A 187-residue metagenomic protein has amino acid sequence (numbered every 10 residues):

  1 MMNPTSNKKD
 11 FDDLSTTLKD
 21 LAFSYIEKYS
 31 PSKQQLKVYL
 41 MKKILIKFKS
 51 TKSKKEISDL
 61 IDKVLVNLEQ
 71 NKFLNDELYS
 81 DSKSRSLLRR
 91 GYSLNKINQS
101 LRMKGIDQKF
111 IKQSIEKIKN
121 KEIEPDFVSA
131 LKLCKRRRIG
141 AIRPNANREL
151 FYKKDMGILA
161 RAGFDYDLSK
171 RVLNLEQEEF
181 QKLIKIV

Functional and structural regions predicted by a protein language model:
M1-V187: An alpha-helical, amphipathic repeat domain used for nucleic-acid recognition, typified by the mTERF helical solenoid
